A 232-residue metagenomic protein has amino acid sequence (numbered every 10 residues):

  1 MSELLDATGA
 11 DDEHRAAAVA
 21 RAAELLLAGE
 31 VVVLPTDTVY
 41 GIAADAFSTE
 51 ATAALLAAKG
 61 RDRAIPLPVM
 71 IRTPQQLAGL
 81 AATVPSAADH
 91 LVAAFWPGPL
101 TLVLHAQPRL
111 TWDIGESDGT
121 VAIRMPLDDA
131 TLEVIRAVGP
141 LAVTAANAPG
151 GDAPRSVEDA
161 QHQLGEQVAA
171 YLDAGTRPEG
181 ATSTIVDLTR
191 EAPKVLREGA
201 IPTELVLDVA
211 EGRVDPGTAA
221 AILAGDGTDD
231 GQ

Functional and structural regions predicted by a protein language model:
M1-Q232: Active-site-adjacent structural elements in enzyme catalytic cores
